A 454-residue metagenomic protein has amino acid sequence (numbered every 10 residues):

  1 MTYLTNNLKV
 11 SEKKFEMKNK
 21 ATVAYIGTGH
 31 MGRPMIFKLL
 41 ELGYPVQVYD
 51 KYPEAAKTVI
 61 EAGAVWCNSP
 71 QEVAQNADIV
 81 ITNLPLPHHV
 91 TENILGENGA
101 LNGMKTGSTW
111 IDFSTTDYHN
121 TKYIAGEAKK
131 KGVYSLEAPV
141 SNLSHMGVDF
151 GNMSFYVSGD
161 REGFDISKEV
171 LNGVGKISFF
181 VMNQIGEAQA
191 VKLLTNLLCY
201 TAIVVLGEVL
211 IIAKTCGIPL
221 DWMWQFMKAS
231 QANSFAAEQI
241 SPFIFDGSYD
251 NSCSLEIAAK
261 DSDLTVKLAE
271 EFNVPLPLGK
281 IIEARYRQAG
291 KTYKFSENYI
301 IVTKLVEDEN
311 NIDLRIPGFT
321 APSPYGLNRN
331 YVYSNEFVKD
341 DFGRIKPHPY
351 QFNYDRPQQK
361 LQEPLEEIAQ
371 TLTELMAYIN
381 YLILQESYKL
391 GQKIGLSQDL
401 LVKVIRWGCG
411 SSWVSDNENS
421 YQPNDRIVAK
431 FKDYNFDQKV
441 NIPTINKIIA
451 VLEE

Functional and structural regions predicted by a protein language model:
Y3-N83, S108, F113-S114, I177 (+2 more regions): NAD(P)+-binding Rossmann beta1-loop-alpha1 motif at the extreme N-terminus of oxidoreductases
N7-V10, G290-E366, T373, G391 (+1 more regions): NAD(P)-dependent dehydrogenase/reductase Rossmann-like domain
V46, W66, Y134-L136, L220 (+2 more regions): Hydrophobic beta-strand scaffold residues
P70-T82, L86-Y134: Rossmann-fold NAD(P) dinucleotide-binding segment
D117-Y200, P322-E374: Rossmann-fold dinucleotide-binding core
I166, I185-E309, P364-E454: Helical "substrate-binding/catalytic lid" subdomain of Rossmann-like NAD(P)-dependent dehydrogenases/reductases
